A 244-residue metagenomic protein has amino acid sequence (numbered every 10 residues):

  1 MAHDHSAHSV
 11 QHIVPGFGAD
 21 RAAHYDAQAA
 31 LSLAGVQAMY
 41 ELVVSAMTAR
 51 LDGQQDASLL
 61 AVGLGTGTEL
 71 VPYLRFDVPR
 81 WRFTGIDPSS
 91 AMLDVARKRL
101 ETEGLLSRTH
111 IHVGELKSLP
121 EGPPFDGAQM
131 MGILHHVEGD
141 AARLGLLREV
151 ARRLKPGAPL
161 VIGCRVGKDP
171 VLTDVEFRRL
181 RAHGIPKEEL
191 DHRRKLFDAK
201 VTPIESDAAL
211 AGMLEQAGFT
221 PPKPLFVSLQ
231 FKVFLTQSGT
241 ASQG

Functional and structural regions predicted by a protein language model:
M1-Q54: Conserved class I S-adenosyl-L-methionine
S58-S118: Class I SAM-dependent methyltransferase SAM/SAH-binding core
Q129: A conserved beta-strand element that flanks and buttresses the S-adenosyl-L-methionine
G132-H136: Short catalytic micro-motifs in class I SAM-dependent methyltransferases
L144-P156: A short glycine-rich, Lys/Arg-flanked "PGG" loop and its adjoining helix->strand segment in the class I
G163-A217: C-terminal alpha-helical "lid/dimerization" subdomain adjacent to the S-adenosyl-L-methionine
A217-G244: Core SAM-dependent methyltransferase catalytic element
